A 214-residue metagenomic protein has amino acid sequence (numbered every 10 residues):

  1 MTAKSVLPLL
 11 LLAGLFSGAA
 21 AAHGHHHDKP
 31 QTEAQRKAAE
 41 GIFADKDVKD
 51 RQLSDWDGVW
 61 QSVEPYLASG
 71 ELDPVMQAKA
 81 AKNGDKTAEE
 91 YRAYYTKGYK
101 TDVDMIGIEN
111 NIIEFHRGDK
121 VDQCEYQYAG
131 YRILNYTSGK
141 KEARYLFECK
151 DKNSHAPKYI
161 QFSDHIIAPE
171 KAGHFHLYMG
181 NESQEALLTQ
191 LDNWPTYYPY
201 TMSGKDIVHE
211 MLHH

Functional and structural regions predicted by a protein language model:
M1-L7: Bacterial N-terminal signal peptides that target proteins for export
L7-P8, E40: Short, functionally important structural connectors and interaction interfaces within domains
P8-L15: Bacterial N-terminal signal peptides
F16, V75, Y128-G130, S138-K141 (+3 more regions): Surface-exposed beta-strand edges and their flanking turn/coil or helix-capping segments
A19-T87, I167-H214: Amphipathic/hydrophobic helical signal segments and adjacent flexible N-terminal regions that mediate secretion
Y91-I160, D164-I166: Contiguous, well-ordered beta-strand patches that form the walls/edges of small beta-barrel/beta-sandwich domains
